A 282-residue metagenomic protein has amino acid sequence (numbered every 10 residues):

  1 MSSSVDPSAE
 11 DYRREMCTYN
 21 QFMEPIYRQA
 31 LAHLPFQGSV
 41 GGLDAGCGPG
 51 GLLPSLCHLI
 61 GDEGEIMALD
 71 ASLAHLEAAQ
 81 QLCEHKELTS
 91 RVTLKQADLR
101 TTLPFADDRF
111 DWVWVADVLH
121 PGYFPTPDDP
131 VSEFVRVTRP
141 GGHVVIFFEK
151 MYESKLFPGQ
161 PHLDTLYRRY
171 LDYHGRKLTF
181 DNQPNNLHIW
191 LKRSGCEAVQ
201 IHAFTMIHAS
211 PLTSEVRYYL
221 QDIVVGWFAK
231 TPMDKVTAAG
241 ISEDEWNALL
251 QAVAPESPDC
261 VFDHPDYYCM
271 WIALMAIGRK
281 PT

Functional and structural regions predicted by a protein language model:
S2-E24: Class I SAM-dependent methyltransferase Rossmann-like catalytic core, especially the SAM/SAH-binding loop
S4-V5, Y12, H202-P265: C-terminal helical/coil "lid" or tail adjacent to the Rossmann-like core of SAM-dependent
Q21-V40, S55: Conserved alpha-helix/loop element of class I SAM-dependent methyltransferases that forms part of the SAM/SAH-binding
L43-A45, P49-T101: Class I SAM-dependent methyltransferase SAM/SAH-binding core
L103-V113: A short acidic, Gly/Pro-enriched loop at the edge of an enzyme's catalytic core that lines a small-molecule cofactor
D111-T126: A short SAM/SAH-binding and catalytic strip from SAM-dependent methyltransferases
D128-P140: A short glycine-rich, Lys/Arg-flanked "PGG" loop and its adjoining helix->strand segment in the class I
V145-Y218, D222: Conserved catalytic/acceptor-binding region of the Class I
